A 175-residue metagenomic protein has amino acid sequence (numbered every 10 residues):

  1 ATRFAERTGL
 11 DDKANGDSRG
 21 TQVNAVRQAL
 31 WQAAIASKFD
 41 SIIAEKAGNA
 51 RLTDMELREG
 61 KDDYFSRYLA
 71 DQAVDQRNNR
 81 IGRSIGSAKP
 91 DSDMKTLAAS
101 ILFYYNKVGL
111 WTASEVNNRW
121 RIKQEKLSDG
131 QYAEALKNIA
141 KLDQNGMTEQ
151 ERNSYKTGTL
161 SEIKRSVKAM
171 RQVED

Functional and structural regions predicted by a protein language model:
A1-K46, K123-L127, Q131-D175: Glycine-rich short-loop/terminal segments
N15-Y105: Catalytic toxin/effector domains delivered as secreted proteins or via bacterial secretion systems
G109-V116, K126-L127: Low-complexity intrinsically disordered segments
W120: Non-cytosolic coordination micro-motifs
